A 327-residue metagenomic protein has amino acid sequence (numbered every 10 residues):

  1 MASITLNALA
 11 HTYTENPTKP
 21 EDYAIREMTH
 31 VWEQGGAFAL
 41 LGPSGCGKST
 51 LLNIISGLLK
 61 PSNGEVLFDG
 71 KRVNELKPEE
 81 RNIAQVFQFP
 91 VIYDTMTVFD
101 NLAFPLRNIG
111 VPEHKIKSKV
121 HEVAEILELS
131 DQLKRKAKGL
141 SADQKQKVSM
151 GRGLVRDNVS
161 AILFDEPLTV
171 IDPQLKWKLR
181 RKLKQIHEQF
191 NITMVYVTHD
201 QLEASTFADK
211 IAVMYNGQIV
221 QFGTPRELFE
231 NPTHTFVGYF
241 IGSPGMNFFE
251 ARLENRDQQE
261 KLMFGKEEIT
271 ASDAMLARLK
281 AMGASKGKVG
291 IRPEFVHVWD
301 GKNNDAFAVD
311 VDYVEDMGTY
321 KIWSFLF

Functional and structural regions predicted by a protein language model:
M1-L6, T12-Q34, L76-K77, G110: A short, flexible loop at the N-terminus of ABC-type nucleotide-binding domains that lies
F38-A39, Q85: Short beta-strand immediately N-terminal to the Walker A/P-loop
L41-P43: The feature captures the beta-strand-to-loop junction immediately N-terminal to the Walker
S49-L52, V148-M150: ABC ATPase nucleotide-binding domain helices that frame the ATP-binding cleft
S56: Helix-to-loop junction immediately C-terminal to a conserved catalytic motif
G64-R72: Conserved ABC transporter NBD signature motif
N82, Q88, I92-F236: ABC ATPase nucleotide-binding domains
R256-F327: Non-catalytic connector elements of ABC transporters
